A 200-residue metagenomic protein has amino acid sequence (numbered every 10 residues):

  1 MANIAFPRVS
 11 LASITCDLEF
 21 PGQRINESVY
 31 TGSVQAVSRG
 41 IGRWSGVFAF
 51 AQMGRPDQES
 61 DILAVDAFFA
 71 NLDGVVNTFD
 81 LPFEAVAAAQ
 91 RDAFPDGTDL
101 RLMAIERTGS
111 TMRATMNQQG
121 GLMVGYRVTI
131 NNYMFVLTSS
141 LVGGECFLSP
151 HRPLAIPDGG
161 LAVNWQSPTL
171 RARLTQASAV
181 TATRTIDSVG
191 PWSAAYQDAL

Functional and structural regions predicted by a protein language model:
M1-L200: Extracellular/virion structural assembly segments
